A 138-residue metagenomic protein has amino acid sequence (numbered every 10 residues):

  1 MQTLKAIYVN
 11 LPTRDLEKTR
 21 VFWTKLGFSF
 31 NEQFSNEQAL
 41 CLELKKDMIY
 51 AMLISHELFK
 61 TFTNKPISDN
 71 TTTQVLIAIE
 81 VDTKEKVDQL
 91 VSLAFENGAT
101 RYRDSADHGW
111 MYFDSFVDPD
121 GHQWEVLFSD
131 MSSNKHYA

Functional and structural regions predicted by a protein language model:
M1-K18, L76-I79, D130-A138: N-terminal beta-strand motif that seeds the catalytic metal site of vicinal oxygen chelate
M1-T3, I67-T71: Short, flexible turn/loop "capping" segments at secondary-structure junctions
A6, M48-Y50, Q74-L76, M111: Structural motif
N10-E57: Core segments of cupin and vicinal oxygen chelate
I54-F59, S129-M131: Acetyl-CoA-dependent GNAT
T61-I67: Short beta-strand/turn micro-motifs at beta-sheet edges
L76-S92: Mid-chain, well-packed structural core segment of small domains
V91-A138: Vicinal oxygen chelate
